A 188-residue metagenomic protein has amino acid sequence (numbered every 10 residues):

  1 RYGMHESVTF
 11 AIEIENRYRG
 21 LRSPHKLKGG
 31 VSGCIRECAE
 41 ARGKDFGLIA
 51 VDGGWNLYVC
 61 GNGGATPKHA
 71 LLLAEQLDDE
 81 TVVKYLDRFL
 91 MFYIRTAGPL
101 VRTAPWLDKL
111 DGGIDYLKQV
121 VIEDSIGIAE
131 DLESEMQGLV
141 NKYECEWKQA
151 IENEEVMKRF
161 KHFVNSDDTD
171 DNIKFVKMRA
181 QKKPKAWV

Functional and structural regions predicted by a protein language model:
R1-G53, L72, K158, V164-V188: Small-residue-enriched alpha-helical segments and adjacent helix-cap loops that form tight helix-helix packing
R1-S7, C38-D45, L107-I126: Short glycine/threonine-rich loop-to-helix capping motif typified by GTGT followed within a few residues by an Asp-Pro
R1-V8, N62, T66-P67, L77 (+3 more regions): Cofactor-cradling patches in redox/metallo enzymes
H5, T9, L77-K84, G112 (+1 more regions): Conserved active-site and cofactor/substrate-binding residues in soluble primary-metabolism enzymes
N16-S23, D87-P99, I122, I126: Generic secondary-structure signature for well-ordered alpha-helical cores
S23-K28, R95-K109, G127-G138: Flexible, glycine/charged-enriched surface loops at secondary-structure junctions
K28, G33, E37, R42-A104 (+1 more regions): Mobile "lid/hinge" segments at catalytic clefts and subdomain interfaces of large enzymes
Q119-K158: Acidic, Ser/Thr-rich low-complexity intrinsically disordered segments
